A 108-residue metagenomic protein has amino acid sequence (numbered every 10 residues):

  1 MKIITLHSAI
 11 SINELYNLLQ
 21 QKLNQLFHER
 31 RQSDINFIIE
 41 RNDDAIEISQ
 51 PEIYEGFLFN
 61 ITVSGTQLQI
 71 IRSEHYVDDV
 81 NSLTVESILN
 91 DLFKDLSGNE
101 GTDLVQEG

Functional and structural regions predicted by a protein language model:
M1-E47: Negatively charged, low-complexity tracts enriched in Asp/Glu with abundant Ser/Thr
L6, D44-G56, N60-V63: Polar/charged, Gly/Pro-rich intrinsically disordered segments
K22-L26, G65-I70, I88-L92: Short, low-complexity, polar/charged sequence segments that are solvent-exposed and flexible
L26, N36, G56-L58, L92: Intrinsic disorder/low-structure terminal segments
L26-R31, I53-Y54, S97-N99: Short secondary-structure junctions
R31, D44, Q50, R72 (+1 more regions): Functionally constrained cores in energy, signaling, and assembly domains
E55-L83: Intrinsically disordered, low-complexity regulatory segments enriched in Ser/Thr/Pro and charged residues
D78-G108: A conserved amphipathic terminal alpha-helix motif
